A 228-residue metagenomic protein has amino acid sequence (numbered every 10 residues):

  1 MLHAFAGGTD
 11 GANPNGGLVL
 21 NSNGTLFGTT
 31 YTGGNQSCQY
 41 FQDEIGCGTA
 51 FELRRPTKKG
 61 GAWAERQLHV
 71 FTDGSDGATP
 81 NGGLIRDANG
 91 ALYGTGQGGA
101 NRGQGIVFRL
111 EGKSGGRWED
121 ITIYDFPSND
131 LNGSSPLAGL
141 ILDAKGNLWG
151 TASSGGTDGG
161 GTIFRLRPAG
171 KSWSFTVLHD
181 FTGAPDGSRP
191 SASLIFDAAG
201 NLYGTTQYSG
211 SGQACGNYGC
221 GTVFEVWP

Functional and structural regions predicted by a protein language model:
M1-P228: Extracellular beta-propeller repeat domains
